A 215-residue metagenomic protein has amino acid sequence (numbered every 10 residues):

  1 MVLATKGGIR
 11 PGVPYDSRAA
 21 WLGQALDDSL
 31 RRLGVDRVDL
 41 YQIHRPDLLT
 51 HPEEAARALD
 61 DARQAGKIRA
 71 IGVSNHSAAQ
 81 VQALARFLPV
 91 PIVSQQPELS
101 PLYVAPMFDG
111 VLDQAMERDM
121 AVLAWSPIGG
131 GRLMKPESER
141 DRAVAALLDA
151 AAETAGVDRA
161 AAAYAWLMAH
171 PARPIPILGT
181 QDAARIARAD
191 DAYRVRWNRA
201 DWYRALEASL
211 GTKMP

Functional and structural regions predicted by a protein language model:
M1, V35-V38, I68, I92: Local beta-strand N-terminus motif with an aromatic residue
M1-P11, E98-L99: A short, structured active-site edge motif that brings together acidic residues
V2, Q42, S94-Q96: Conserved beta-strand segments that form the floor/walls of ligand-binding pockets within enzyme and binding domains
G7-W21, H44, L49: Active-site mouth loops of central-metabolism enzymes
D16-L33, A79-A83: Short, acidic/polar
L30-L49: Active-site groove signature of glycoside hydrolases
P46-P215: Beta/alpha (TIM)-barrel catalytic core signal, keyed to glycine-rich beta->alpha loops juxtaposed to Asp/Glu that bind
